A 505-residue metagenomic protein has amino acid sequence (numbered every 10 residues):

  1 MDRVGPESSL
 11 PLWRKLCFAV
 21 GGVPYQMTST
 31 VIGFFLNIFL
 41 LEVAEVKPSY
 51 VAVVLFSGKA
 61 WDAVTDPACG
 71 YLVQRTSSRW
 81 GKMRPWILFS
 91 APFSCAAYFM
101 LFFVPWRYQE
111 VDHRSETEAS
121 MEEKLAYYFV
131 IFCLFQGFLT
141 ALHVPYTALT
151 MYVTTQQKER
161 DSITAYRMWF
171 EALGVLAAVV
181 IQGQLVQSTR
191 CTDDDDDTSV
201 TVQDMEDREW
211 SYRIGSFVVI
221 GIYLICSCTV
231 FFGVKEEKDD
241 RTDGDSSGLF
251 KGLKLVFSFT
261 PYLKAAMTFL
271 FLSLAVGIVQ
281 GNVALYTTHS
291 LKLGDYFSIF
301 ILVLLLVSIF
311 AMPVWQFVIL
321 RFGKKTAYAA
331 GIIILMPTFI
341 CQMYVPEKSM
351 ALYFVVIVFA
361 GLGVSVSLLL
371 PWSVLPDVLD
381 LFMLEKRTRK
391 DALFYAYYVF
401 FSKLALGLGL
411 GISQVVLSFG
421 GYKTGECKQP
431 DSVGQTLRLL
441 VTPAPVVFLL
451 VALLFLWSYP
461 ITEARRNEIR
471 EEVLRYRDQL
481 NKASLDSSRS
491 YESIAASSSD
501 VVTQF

Functional and structural regions predicted by a protein language model:
M1-F505: Membrane-embedded alpha-helical bundles of multi-pass transporters/translocases, especially carrier/permease families
